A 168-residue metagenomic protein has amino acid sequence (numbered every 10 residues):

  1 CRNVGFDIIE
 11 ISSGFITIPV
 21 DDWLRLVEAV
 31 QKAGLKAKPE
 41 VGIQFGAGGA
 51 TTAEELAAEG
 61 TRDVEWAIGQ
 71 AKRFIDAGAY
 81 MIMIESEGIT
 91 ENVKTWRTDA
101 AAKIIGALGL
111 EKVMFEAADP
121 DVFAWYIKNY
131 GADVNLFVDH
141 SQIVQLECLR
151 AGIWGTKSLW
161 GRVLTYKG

Functional and structural regions predicted by a protein language model:
C1, D63-R73: Short, acidic/polar
F6-V20, K36-E40, G60-V64, M83-G88 (+2 more regions): Catalytic beta/alpha-barrel core
S13-K38, F45-G49, T90-K103, V122-F123 (+1 more regions): Active-site-adjacent beta->alpha loops and helix N-cap segments on the catalytic face of soluble alpha/beta enzymes
V41-A67, K167: Active-site mouth loops of central-metabolism enzymes
R73, K103-I104: A generic secondary-structure signal
G78: Conserved, mostly hydrophobic/aromatic
G106-G168: C-terminal alpha-helical cap/extension of soluble enzyme domains
